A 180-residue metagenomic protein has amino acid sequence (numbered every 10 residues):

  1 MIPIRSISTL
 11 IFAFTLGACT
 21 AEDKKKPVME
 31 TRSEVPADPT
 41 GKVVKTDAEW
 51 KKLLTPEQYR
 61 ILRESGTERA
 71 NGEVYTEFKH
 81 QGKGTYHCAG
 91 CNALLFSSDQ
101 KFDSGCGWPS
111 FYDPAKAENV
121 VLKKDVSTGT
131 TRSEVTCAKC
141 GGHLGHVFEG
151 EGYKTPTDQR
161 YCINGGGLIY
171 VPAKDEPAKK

Functional and structural regions predicted by a protein language model:
M1-S8: Bacterial N-terminal signal peptides that target proteins for export
S8-G17: Bacterial N-terminal signal peptides
T20-K180: Flexible coil/turn and secondary-structure edge motifs
